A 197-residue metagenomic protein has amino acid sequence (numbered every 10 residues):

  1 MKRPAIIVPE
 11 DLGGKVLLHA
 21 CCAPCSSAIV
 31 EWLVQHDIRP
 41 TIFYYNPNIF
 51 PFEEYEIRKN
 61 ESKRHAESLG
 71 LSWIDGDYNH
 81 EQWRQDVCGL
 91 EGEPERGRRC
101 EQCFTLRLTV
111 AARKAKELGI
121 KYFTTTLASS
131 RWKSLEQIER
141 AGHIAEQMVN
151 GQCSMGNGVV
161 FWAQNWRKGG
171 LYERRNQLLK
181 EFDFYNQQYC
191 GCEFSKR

Functional and structural regions predicted by a protein language model:
M1-R197: Nucleotide-activated chemistry modules centered on ATP-dependent adenylation/adenylyltransferase
